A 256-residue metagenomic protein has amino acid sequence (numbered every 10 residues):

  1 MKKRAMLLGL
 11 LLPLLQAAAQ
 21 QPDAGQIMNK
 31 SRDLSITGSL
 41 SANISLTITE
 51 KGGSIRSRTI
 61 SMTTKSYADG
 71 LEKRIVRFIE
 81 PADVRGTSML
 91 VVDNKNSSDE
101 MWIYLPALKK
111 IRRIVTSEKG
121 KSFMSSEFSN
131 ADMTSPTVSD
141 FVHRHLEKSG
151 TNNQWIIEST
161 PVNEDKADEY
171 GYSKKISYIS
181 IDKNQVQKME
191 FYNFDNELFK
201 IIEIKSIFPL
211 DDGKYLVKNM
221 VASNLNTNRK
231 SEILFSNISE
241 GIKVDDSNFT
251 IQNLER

Functional and structural regions predicted by a protein language model:
M1-R4: Positively charged n-region of N-terminal signal peptides that target proteins for export
M6-L10: Sec-dependent N-terminal signal peptides
L11-A18: Hydrophobic h-region of N-terminal signal peptides that target proteins for export in Gram-negative bacteria
Q20, G38, L46-G53, P81-D83 (+5 more regions): Mature-chain termini and adjacent capping regions
P22-A107: N-terminal mature ectodomain segment of secretory-pathway/periplasmic proteins
G25, R56-R58, D132-L146, N196-I201: A short, amphipathic edge element
M62-K65, V142-S149, K205-I207: Short amphipathic beta-strand and strand-loop transition segments with alternating hydrophobic
L90, E100-Y104, K110-I114, K119-P136 (+1 more regions): Gly/Pro-enriched, hydrophobic low-complexity segments that function as extracytoplasmic propeptides/linkers
